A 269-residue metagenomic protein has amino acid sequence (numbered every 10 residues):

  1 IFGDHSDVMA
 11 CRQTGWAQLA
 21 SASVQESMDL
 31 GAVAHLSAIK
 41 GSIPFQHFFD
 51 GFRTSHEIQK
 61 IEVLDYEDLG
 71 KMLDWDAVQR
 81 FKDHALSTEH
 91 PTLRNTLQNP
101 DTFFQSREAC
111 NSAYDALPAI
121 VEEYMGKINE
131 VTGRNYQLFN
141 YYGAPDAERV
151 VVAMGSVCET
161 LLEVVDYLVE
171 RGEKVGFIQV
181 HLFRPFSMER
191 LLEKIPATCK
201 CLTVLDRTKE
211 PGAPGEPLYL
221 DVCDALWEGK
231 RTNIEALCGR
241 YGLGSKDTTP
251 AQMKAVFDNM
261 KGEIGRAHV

Functional and structural regions predicted by a protein language model:
I1-G3, D29-A32, H56-V63, L162-V164 (+3 more regions): Short acidic, glycine/serine/threonine-rich loops at helix termini
F2-G51, V63, W75-V78, T232-K246: Conserved thiamine diphosphate
A32-S37, E62-D65, E163-G172, L192-P196 (+1 more regions): Short, solvent-exposed amphipathic alpha-helical segments in soluble enzyme and RNA/protein-processing domains
F45-N140: Conformationally flexible catalytic loops at phosphate/diphosphate-handling active centers
F49-H56, G155-V157, K209, Y241-S245: Glycine-rich beta-alpha junction loops
P145-E173, F186-E193: Redox- and metal-dependent alpha/beta enzyme cores, enriched for Fe-S-associated oxidoreductases and cofactor-handling
C201, L205-H268: Peripheral docking tails and interdomain loops at the edges of cofactor- or intermediate-handling domains
